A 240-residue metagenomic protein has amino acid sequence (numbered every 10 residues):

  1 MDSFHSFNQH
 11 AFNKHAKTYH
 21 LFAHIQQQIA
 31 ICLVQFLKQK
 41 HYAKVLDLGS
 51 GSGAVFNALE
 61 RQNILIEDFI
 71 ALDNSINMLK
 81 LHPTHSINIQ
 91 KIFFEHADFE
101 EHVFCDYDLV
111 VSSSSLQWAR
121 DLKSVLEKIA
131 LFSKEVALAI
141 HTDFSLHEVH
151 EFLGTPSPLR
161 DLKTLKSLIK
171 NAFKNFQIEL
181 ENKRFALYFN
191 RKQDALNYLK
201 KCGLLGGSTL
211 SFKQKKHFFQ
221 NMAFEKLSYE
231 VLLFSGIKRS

Functional and structural regions predicted by a protein language model:
M1-K38, A54, M78: Conserved class I S-adenosyl-L-methionine
F22-Q26, S52-A54, S157-R160, E179-S240: Conserved Class I S-adenosyl-L-methionine
Q39-K44: Short helix-loop-beta connector
L46-E101: Class I SAM-dependent methyltransferase SAM/SAH-binding core
H102-L109: A short acidic, Gly/Pro-enriched loop at the edge of an enzyme's catalytic core that lines a small-molecule cofactor
L109-D121: A short SAM/SAH-binding and catalytic strip from SAM-dependent methyltransferases
K123-V136: A short glycine-rich, Lys/Arg-flanked "PGG" loop and its adjoining helix->strand segment in the class I
K134-N190, L205-L210: Conserved catalytic/acceptor-binding region of the Class I
